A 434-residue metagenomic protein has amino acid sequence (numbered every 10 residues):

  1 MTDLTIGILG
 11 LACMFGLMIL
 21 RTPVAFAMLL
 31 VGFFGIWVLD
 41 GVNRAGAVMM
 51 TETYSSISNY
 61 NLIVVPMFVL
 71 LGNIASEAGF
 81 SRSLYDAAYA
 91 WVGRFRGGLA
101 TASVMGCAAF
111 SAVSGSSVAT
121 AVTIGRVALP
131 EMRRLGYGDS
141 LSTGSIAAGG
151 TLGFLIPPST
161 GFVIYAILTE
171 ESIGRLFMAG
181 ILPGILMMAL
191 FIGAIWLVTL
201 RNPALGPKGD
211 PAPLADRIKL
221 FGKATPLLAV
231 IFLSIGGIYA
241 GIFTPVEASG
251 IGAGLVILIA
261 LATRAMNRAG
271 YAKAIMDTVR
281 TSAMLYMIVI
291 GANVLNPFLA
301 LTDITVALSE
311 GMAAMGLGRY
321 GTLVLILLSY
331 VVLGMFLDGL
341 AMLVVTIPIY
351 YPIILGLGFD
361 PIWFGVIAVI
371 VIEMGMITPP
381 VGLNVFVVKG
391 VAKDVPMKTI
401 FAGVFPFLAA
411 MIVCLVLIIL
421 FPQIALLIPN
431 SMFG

Functional and structural regions predicted by a protein language model:
M1-G434: Alpha-helical transmembrane segments of multi-pass membrane transport proteins
